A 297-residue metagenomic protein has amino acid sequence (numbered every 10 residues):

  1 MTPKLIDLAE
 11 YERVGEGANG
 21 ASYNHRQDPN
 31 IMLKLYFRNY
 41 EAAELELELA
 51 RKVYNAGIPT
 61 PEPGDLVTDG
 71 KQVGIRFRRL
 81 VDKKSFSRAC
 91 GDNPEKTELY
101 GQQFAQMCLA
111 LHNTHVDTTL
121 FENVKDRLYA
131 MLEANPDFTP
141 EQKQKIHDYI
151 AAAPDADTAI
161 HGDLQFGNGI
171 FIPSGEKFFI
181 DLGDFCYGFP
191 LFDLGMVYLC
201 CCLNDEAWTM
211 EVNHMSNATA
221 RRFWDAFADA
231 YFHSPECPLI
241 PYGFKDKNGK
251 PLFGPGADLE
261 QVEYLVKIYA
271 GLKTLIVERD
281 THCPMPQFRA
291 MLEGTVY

Functional and structural regions predicted by a protein language model:
T2, N113-G162, F166, I172-S174: An alpha-helical support segment within catalytic cores of ATP-dependent transferases
E16-L45: ATP-binding glycine-rich loop module of kinase domains
Y40-A56: The N-lobe alphaC helix and its flanking beta3-alphaC-beta4 segment of protein kinase-like domains, centered on
E62-V73: Short beta-strand micro-motifs within the conserved protein kinase catalytic domain, predominantly in the N-lobe
I75-K83: Short pocket-lining segment of the protein kinase catalytic domain that shapes the ATP-binding cleft
K83-E122, K143, A152-A153: Conserved kinase catalytic-core helix
L194-E236, K267-C283: Active-site activation/catalytic loop segments of kinase-like enzymes and analogous catalytic loops in related
C237-L239, G249, V262-Y297: ATP/Mg2+ or Mg2+-diphosphate-binding catalytic cores that bind nucleotide phosphates or diphosphates via glycine-rich
